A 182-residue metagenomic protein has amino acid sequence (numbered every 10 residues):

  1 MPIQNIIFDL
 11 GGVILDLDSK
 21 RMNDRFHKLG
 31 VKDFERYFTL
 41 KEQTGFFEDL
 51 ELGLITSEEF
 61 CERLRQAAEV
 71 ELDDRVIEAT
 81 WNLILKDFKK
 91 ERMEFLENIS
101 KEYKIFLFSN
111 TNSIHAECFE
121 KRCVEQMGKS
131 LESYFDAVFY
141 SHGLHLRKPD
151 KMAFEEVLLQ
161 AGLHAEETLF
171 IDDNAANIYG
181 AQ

Functional and structural regions predicted by a protein language model:
M1-P2, I99-E102, Q160-E167: Glycine-rich phosphate-binding loop signature in dinucleotide/nucleotide-binding domains
P2-E94, K101, N112, A116-C118: N-terminal helical cap/lid subdomain that shapes the substrate entry/recognition surface in HAD-like hydrolases
D9-G12, G53, I99, L107 (+2 more regions): Generic structural signal for small/hydrophobic residues in well-ordered secondary structure, especially within
K20-N23, E120-V124, A153-E155: Short, glycine/charged-enriched secondary-structure capping and boundary segments
F34-E35, S133-A137, A165-T168: Short acidic capping loops at alpha-helix termini that bridge into adjacent secondary structure
R92-F139: Substrate-recognition/cap helix-loop segment adjacent to the acidic, metal-dependent catalytic center of Asp-based
A116, I178-Y179: Short alpha-helix immediately C-terminal to the canonical SAM-binding loop
R147-A175: Conserved Lys-Pro-Asp/Glu-containing loop-to-beta segment of HAD-superfamily phosphomonoesterases, centered on
